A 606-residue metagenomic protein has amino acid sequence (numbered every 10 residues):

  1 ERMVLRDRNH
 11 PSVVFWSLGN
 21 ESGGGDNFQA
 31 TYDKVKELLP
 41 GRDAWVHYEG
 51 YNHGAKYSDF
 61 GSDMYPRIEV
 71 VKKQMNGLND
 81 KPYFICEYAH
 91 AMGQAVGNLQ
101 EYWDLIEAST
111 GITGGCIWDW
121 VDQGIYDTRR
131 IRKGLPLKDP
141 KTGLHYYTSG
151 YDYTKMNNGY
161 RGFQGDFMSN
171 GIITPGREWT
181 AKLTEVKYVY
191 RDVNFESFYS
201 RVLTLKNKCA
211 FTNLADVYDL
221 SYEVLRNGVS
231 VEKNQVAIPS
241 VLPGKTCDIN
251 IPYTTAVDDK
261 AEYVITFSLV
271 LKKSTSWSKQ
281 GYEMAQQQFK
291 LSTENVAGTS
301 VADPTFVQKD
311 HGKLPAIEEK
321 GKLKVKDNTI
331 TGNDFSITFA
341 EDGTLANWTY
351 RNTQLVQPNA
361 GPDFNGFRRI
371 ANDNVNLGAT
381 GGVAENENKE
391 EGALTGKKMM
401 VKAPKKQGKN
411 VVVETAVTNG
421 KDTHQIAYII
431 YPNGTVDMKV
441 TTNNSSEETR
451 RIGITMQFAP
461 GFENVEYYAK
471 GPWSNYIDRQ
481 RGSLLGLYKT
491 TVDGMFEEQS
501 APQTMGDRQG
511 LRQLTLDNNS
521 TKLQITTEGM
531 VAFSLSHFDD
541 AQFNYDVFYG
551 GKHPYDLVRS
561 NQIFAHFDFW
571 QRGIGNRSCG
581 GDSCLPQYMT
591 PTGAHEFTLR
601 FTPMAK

Functional and structural regions predicted by a protein language model:
E1-M168: Substrate-binding/catalytic cleft of secreted carbohydrate-active enzymes, primarily glycoside hydrolases
N20, G50, Y65, E87 (+10 more regions): Active-site proximal loops enriched in glycine and acidic residues that flank catalytic Cys/His/Asp and coordinate
S22-D26, G54-K56, E69-V70, A91-G93 (+9 more regions): Flexible loop/turn segments at secondary-structure boundaries
N27, Q94-N98, T174, E178-A181 (+1 more regions): Soluble or luminal CAZymes and related metallo-dependent hydrolases
L105-L345, M438: Carbohydrate-binding surfaces of carbohydrate-active enzymes
P252-K260, K273-T275, F289-K606: Beta-strand/loop-rich accessory regions of lumenal/periplasmic or secreted enzymes, predominantly carbohydrate-active
